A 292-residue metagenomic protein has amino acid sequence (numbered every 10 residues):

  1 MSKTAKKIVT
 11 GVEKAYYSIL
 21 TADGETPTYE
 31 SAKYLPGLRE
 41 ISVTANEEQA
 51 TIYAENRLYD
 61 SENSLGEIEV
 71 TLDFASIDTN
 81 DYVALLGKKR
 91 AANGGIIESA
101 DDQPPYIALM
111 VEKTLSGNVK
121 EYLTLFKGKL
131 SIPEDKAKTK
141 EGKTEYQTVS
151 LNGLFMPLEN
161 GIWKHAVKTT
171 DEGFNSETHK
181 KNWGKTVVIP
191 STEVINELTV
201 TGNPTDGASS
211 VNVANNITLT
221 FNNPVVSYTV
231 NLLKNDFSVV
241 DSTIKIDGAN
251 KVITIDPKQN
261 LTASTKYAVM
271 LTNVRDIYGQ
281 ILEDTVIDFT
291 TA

Functional and structural regions predicted by a protein language model:
S2-Y82, K129-T148, E193-V194: Solvent-exposed edge beta-strands and adjacent loop segments that serve as assembly or binding interfaces
D60-F126: Structured, beta-strand-rich domain cores that present glycine/charged loop surfaces used to bind extended ligands
G128-V194: Mixed-charge, glycine-accented linear interaction segment located at domain edges/termini
S191-N231, I281-A292: N-terminal non-catalytic regions of secreted/periplasmic and cell-surface proteins
K251-I255: Short strand-edge motifs at loop-to-beta-strand transitions and within beta-strands of extracellular beta-rich domains
Q259-T265: Surface-exposed, short loops/turns at beta-strand junctions within beta-sandwich domains
T265-V274: Short beta-strand segments enriched for Tyr within beta-sheet-rich domains, predominantly fibronectin type III
R275-Q280: Short, solvent-exposed loop/turn segments at the edges of extracellular beta-sandwich modules
